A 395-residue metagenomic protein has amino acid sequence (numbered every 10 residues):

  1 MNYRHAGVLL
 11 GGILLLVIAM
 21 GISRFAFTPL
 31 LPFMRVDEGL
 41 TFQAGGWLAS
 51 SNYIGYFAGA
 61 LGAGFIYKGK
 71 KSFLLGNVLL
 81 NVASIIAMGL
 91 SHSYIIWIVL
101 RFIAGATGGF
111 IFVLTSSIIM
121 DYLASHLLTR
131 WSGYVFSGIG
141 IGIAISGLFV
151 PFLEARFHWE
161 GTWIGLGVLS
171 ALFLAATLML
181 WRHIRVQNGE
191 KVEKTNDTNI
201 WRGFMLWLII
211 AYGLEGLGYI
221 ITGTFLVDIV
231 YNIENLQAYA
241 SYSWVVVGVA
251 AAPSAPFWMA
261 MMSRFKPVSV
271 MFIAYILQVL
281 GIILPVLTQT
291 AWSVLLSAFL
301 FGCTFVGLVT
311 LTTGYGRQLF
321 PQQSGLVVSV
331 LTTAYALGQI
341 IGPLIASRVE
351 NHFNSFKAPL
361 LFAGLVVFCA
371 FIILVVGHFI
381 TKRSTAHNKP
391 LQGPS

Functional and structural regions predicted by a protein language model:
T28, M205-V245, V249: Extracytoplasmic gate region of multi-pass secondary transporters
G59-K70, S254-K266, E350: Helix-to-loop junctions at the C-terminal end of transmembrane segments in multipass secondary transporters
A60-H92: Conserved MFS/SLC helix-loop-helix module at the cytosolic interface between two early adjacent transmembrane helices
S84, I95-A104, W292-L300: Paired small-residue
F102-G138: Cytoplasmic helix-loop-helix junction between adjacent transmembrane helices in 12-TM secondary transporters
R130-R182: Helix-loop-helix hairpin linking two adjacent transmembrane segments in secondary transporters
K266-T312: C-terminal transmembrane helical hairpin of 12-TM major facilitator-type secondary transporters
L319-S355, A363: A late C-terminal transmembrane helix in Major Facilitator Superfamily
